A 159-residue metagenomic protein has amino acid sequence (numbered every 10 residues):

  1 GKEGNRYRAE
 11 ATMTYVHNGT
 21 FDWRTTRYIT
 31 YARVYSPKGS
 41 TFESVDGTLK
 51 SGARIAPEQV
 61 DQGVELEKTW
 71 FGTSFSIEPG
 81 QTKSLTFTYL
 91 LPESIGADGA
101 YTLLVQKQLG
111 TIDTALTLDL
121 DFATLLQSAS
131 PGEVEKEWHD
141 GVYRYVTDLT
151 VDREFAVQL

Functional and structural regions predicted by a protein language model:
G1-L159: Lumenal/extracellular ectodomains and adaptor appendage modules of the eukaryotic vesicle/secretory system
